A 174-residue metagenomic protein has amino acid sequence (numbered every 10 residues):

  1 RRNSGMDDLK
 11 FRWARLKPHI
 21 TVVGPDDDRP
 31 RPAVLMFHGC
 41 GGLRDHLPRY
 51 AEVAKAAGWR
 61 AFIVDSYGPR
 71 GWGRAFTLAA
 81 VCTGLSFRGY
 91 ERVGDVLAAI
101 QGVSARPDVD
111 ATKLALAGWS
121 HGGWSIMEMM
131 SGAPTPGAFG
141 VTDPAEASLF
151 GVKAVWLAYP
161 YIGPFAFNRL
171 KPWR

Functional and structural regions predicted by a protein language model:
R1-G5: Short, Lys/Arg-enriched N-terminal segments with co-localized hydrophobic residues within the first ~10-30 amino acids
D7-G24, P160-R174: Short N-terminal secondary-structure initiator segments
L9-G24, R29-D108, W124, M130: Serine-hydrolase catalytic machinery in alpha/beta-hydrolase-like enzymes
E91-P172: Primarily recognizes the serine-hydrolase "nucleophile elbow" in alpha/beta-hydrolase and SGNH/GDSL folds
